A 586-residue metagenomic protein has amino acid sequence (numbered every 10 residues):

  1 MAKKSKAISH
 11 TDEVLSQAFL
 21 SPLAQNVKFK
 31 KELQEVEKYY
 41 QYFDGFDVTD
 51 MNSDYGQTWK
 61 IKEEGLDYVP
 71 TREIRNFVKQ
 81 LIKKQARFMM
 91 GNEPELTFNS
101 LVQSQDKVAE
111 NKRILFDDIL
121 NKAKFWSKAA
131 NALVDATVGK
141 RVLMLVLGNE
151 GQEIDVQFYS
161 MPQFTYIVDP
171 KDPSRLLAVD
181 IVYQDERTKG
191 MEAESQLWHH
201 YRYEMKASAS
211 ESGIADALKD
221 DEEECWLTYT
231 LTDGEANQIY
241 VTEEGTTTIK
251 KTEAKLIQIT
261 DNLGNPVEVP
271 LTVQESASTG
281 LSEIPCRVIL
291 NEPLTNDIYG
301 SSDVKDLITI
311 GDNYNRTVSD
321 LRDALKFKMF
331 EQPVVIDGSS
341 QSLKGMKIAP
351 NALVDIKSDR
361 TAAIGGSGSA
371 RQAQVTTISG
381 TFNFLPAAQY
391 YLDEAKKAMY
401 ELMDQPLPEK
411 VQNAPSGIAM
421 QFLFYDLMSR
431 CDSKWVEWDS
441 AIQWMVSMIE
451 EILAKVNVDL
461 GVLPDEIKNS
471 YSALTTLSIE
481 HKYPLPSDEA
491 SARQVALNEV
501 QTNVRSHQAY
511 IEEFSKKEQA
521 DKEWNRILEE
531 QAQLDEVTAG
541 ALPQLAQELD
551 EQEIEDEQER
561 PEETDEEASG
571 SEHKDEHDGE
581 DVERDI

Functional and structural regions predicted by a protein language model:
M1-A193, D578-I586: Extended, helix-rich architectural segments
S9, L20, N26, A209-E211 (+5 more regions): Short stretches within intrinsically disordered, low-complexity N-terminal or propeptide regions
T11, Q25, E32-E35, N111-L115 (+7 more regions): Alpha-helical structural motif
F43, F88, L96, K122-A130 (+14 more regions): Short secondary-structure junctions and interdomain/linker hinges
V108-K112, N121-A129, A136, D306 (+6 more regions): Short amphipathic alpha-helical segments
A130-V138, V142-N296: Extended, regular secondary-structure scaffolds
T260-A419: Extended, charged amphipathic alpha-helical segments
I348-A370, P386-A387, E394-I586: C-terminal helix-loop subdomains that flank or include functional centers
